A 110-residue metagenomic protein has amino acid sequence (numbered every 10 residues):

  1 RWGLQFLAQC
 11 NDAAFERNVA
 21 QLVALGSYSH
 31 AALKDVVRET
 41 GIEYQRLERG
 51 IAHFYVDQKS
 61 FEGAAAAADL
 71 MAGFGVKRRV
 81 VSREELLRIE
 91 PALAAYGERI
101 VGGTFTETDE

Functional and structural regions predicted by a protein language model:
W2-E110: Rossmann-like flavin
